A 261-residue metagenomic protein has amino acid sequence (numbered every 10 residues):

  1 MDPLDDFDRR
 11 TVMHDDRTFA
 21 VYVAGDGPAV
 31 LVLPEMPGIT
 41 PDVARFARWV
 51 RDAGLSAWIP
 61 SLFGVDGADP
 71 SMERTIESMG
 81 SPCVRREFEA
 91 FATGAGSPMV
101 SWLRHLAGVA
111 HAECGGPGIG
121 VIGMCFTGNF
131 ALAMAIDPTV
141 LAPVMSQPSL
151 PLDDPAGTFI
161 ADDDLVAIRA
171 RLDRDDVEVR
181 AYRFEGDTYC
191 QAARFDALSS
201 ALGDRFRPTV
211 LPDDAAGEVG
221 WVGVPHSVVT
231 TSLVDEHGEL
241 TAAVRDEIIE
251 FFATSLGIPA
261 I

Functional and structural regions predicted by a protein language model:
M1-I261: N-terminal cap/leader regions of alpha/beta-hydrolase-fold enzymes, predominantly small-molecule hydrolases
